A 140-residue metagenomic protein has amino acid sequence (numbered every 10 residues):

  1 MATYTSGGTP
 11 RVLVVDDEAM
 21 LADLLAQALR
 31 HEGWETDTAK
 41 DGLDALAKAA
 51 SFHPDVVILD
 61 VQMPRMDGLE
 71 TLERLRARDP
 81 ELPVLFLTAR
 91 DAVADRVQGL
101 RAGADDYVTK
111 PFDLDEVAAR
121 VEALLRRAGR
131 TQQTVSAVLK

Functional and structural regions predicted by a protein language model:
G8-L13, A123-K140: Short, Lys/Arg-enriched segments at the junction into DNA-binding effector domains of transcriptional regulators
D23-H31: Charged docking surfaces used in two-component/phosphorelay signaling
G33-K40, K48: Short hydrophobic/Thr-rich beta-strand motif most characteristic of the beta2 strand and flanking loop of CheY-like
K40-D44, D67-E70: Acidic catalytic/metal-coordinating carboxylates
A47, L69-P80: Short amphipathic alpha-helix used as the core "switch/output" element in two-component signaling
F52-I58: Active-site beta3 strand of CheY-like receiver
M63: Receiver (REC) domain active-site loop signature in two-component systems and cognate sites in sensor histidine kinases
